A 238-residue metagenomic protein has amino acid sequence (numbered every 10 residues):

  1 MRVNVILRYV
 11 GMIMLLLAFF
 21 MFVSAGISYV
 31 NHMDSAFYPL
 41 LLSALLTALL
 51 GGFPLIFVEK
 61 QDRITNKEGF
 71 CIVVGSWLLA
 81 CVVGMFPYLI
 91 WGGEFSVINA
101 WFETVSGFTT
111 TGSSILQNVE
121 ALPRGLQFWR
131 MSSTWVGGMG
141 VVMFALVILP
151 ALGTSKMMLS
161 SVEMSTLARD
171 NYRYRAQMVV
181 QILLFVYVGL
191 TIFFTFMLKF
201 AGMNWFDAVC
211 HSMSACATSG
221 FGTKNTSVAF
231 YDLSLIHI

Functional and structural regions predicted by a protein language model:
M1-N4, K60-I64, V162-M178: Cytosolic juxtamembrane amphipathic/interface segments immediately preceding and feeding into a transmembrane helix
M1-N99: N-terminal alpha-helical transmembrane segments of multi-pass membrane transport and channel/translocase proteins
L7, C71, S133, R173-Q181: Alpha-helical membrane-interface segments at transmembrane helix boundaries
V23-M33, S113-A121, G125, N225-S227: Transmembrane helix-loop junctions at the membrane interface of multipass transporters and ion channels
S43-T47, L167-R169, R173-F194: Pore-domain transmembrane helices of cation channels
L78-S161, L183-C210, S219: Transmembrane-helix bundle segments that line or gate the permeation/cavity pathway in multi-pass membrane proteins
M131, Q177, N225-L233: Membrane-embedded alpha-helical bundles of multi-pass integral membrane proteins
I236-I238: Conserved small/polar residues in nucleotide/adenosyl-binding loops
